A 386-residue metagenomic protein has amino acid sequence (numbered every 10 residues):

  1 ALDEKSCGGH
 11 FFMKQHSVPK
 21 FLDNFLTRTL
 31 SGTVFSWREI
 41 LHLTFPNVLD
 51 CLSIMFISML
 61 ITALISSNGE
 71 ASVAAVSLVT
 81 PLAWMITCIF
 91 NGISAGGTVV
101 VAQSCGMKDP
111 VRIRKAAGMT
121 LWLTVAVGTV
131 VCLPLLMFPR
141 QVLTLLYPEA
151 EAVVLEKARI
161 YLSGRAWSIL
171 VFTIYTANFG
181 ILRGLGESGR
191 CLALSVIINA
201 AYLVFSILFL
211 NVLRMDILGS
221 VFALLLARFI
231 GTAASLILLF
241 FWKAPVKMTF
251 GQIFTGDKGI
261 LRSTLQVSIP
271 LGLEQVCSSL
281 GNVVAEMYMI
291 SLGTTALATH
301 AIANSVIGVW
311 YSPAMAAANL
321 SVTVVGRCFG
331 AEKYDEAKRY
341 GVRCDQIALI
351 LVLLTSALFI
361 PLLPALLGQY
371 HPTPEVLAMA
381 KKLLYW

Functional and structural regions predicted by a protein language model:
G8-L43, V221-L224, S235-S278: Interhelical loop/hinge segments that connect adjacent transmembrane helices in multipass membrane
R38-T98, A102, Q266-S291: Signature of the first transmembrane helix
T44, S77-T80, T124, L162-R165 (+6 more regions): Residue-level recognition of transmembrane alpha-helices in multi-pass small-molecule transporters/permeases
M55-A74, L143-A152, L208-M215, V276-V309 (+2 more regions): Helix-terminus/linker motif at the lipid-water interface of multi-pass membrane proteins
M59, A63, I89, C132-R140 (+10 more regions): Membrane-embedded alpha-helical segments of multi-pass transporters/permeases
V73-L133, F172-C191, T299-L363: Small-residue-rich hydrophobic transmembrane alpha-helices
A150-Y175, P374-W386: Alpha-helical transmembrane segments of multi-pass membrane proteins
G189, N199-A233, A365, Q369 (+1 more regions): Membrane-interface helix-loop junctions in multi-pass transport and translocation proteins
